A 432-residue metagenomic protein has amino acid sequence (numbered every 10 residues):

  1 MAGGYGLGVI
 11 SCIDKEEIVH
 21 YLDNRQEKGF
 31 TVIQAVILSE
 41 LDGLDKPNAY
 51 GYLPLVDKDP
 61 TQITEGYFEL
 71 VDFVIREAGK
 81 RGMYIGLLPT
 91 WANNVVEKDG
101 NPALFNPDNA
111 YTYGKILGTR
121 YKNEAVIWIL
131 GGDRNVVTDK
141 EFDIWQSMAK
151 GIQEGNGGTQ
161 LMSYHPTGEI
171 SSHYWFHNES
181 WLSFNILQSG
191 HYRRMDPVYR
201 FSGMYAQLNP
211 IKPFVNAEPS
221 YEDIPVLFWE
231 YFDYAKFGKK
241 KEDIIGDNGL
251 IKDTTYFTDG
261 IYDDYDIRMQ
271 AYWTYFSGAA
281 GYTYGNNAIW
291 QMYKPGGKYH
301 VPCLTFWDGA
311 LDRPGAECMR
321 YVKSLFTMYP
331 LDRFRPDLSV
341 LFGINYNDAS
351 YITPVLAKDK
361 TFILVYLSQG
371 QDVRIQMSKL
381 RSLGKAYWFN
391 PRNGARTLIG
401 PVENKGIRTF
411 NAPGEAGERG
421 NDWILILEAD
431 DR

Functional and structural regions predicted by a protein language model:
A2-D196, L208-P210: Active-site mouth of glycoside hydrolases
D23, I116-T119, S172-H177, G203-Y205 (+4 more regions): Short, flexible, glycine/charge-rich loop motifs used to bind or transfer phosphoryl groups or to couple energy/partner
I85, F214, A386: Hydrophobic anchor at the start of a short beta-strand that flanks the dinucleotide cofactor-binding loop
V126, G132-M292, G297-F306: Extracellular glycoside hydrolase catalytic/binding regions
E222-I224, K240-T258, D263-G400, G414-R432: Aromatic- and carboxylate-lined catalytic core of secreted/periplasmic carbohydrate-active enzymes
